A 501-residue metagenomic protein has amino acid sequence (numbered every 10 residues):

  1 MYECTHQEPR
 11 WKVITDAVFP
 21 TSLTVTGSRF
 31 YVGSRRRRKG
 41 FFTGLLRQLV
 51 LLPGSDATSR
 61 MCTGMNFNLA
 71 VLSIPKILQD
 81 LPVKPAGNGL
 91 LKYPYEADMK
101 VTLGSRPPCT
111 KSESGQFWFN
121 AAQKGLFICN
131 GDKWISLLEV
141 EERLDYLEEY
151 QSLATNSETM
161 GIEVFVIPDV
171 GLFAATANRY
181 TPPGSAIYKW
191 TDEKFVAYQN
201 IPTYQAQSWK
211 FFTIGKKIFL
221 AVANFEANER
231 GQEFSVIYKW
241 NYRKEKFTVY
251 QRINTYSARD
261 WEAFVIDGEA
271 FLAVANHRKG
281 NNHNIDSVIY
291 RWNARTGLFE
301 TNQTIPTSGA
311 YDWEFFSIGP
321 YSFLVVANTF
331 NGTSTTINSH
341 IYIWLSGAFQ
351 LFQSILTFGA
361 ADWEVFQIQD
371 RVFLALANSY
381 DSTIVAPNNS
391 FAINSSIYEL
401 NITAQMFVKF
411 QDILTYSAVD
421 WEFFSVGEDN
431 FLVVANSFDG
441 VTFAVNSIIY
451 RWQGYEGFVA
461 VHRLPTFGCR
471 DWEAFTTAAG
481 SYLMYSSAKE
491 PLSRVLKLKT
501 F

Functional and structural regions predicted by a protein language model:
M1-L137, R143: Extracellular glycan-associated modules
P94-L103, E141-S157, D192-Y198, N302 (+1 more regions): A short helix->beta-strand "capping" segment at the edge of beta-propeller domains
P107-T110, E158-V170, K210-K216, E262-G268 (+4 more regions): Structural signature of eukaryotic scaffold interfaces centered on beta-propeller domains
S112, L153-P183, Q205-Q207: Beta-strand-rich domains and repeat architectures in extracellular enzymes and scaffolds, especially beta-propellers
Q123-K124, N130-S136, N446, T466-F501: Blade-level signature of beta-propeller repeat domains, shared across WD40, Kelch, NHL, RCC1 and BNR/Asp-box propellers
L144, Q151-E163, N200-K210, E233 (+7 more regions): Repeat-based blade/solenoid architectures
R179-P182, F225-R230, H277-N282, T329-S334 (+3 more regions): Short glycine/acidic-enriched loop and turn motifs that connect beta-strands
I187-W190, F234-Y242, D286-N293, N338-W344 (+3 more regions): Beta-propeller blade signature
